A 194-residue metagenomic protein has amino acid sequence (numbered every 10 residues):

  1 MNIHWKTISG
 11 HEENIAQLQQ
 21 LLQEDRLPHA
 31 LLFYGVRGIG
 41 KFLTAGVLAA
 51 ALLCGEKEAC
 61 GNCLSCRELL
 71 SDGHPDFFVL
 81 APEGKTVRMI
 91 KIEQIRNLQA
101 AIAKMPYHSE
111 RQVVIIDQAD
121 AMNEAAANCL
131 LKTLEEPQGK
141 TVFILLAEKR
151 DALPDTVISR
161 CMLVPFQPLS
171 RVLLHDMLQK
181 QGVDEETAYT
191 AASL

Functional and structural regions predicted by a protein language model:
M1-A125: Clamp-loader machinery-focused feature within the broader ASCE/P-loop NTPase space
S9, E83-L194: Non-catalytic interfacial helical region
